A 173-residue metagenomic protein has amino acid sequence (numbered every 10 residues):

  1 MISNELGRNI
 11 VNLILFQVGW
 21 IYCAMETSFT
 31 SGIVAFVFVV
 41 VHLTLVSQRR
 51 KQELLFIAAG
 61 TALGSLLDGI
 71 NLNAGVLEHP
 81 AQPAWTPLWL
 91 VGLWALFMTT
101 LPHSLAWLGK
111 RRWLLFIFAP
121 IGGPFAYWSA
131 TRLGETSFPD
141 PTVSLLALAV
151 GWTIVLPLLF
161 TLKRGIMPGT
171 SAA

Functional and structural regions predicted by a protein language model:
M1-A173: Aromatic-rich, lipid-facing transmembrane alpha helices and their immediate juxtamembrane interface loops in integral
